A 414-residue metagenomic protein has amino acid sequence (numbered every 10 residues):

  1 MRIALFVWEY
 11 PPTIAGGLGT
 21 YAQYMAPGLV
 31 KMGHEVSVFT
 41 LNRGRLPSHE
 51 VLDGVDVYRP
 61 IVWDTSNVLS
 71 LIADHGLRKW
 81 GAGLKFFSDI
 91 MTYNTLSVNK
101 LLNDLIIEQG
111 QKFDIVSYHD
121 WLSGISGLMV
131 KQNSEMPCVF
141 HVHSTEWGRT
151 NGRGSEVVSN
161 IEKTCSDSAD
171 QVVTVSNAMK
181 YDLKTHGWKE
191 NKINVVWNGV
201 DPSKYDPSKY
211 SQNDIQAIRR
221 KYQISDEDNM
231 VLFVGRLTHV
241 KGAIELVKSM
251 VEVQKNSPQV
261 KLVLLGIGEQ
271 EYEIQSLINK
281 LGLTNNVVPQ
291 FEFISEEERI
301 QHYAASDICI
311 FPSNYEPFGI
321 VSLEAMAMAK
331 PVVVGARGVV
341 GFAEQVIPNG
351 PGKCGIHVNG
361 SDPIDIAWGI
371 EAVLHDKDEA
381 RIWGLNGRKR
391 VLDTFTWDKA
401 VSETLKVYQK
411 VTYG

Functional and structural regions predicted by a protein language model:
M1-I61, D398: N-terminal subdomain of nucleotide-sugar transferases
S37-G110: A conserved catalytic-core segment of Leloir-type glycosyltransferases
N42, A178, G199: Carbohydrate-associated surface elements
Y272-F293: Nucleotide-activated donor-binding/catalytic signature segment of Leloir-type glycosyltransferases, i.e., the conserved
Q301-S306: Short alpha-helical donor nucleotide-sugar binding micro-motif in glycosyltransferases
N314: Aromatic "clamp/platform" in nucleotide-sugar-dependent glycosyltransferases that forms part of the donor/acceptor
P331-G341: Short hydrophobic beta-strand element within catalytic cores of glycosyltransferases and related nucleotide-activated
F342-E371: Change "using UDP/GDP/dTDP sugars" to "using nucleotide sugars
